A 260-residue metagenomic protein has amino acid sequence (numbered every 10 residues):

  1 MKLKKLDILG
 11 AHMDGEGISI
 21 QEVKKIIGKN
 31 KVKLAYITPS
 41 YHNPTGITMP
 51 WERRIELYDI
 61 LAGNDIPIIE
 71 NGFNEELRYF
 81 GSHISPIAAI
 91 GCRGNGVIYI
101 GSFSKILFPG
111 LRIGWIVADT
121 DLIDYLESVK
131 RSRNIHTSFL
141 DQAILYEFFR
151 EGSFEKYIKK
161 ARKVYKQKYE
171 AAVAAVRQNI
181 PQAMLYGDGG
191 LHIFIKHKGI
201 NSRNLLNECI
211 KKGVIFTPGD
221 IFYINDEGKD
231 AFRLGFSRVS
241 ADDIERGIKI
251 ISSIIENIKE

Functional and structural regions predicted by a protein language model:
M1-G15: PLP-dependent aspartate aminotransferase-fold enzymes
K4, N30, G63-N64, K212 (+1 more regions): Helix C-cap/helix->beta junction micro-motif
G15-Y79: Active-site phosphate-binding strand-loop segment of PLP-dependent enzymes
G96-K163: Conserved core segment of the aminotransferase class I/II
A118, F194-G199, F216-E256: Conserved PLP-binding active-site segment of the aspartate aminotransferase-like
Y146, K163-V173, Q182-K196, I210: Conserved glycine-rich beta-strand-loop-beta hairpin in the small C-terminal domain of fold type I
